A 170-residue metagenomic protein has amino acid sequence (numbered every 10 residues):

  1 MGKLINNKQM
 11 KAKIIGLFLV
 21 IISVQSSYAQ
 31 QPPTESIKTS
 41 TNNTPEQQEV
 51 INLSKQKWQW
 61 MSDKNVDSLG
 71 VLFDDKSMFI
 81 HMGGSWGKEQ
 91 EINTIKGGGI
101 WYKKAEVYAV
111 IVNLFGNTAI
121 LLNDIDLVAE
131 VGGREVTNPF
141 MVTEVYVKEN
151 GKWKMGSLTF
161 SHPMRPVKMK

Functional and structural regions predicted by a protein language model:
M1-S36: Bacterial Sec-dependent N-terminal signal peptides
Q30-V71, K76-K170: A beta-strand edge to alpha-helix "cap/lid" segment located at domain peripheries
